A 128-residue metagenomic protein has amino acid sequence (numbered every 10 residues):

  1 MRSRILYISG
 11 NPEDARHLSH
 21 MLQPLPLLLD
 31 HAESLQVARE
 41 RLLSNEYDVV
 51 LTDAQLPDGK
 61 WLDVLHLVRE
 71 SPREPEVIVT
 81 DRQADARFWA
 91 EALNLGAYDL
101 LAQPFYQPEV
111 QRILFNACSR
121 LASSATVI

Functional and structural regions predicted by a protein language model:
N11-E33: Two-component/phosphorelay signaling modules centered on CheY-like receiver
E13, P57, Q83-R87: Negatively charged, flexible loop motifs adjacent to catalytic sites in prokaryotic signal transduction proteins
H31-V49, P57: Acidic, metal-coordinating helix/loop segments flanking the phosphotransfer/catalytic sites of two-component signaling
L62-E74: Short amphipathic alpha-helix used as the core "switch/output" element in two-component signaling
R87, L101, F105-F115: C-terminal output helix
L114-I128: The C-terminal output helix
